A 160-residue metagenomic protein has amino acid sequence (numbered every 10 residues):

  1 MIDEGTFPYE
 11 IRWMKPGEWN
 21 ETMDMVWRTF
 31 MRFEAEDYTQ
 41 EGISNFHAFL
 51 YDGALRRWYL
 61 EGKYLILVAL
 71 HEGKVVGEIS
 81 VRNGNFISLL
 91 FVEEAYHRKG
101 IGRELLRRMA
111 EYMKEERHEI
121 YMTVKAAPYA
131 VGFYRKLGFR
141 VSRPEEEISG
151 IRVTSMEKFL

Functional and structural regions predicted by a protein language model:
Y9-D24: A short beta-loop-alpha structural element at the N-terminal edge of CoA-dependent acyl/N-acetyltransferase catalytic
W27-A54: Conserved GNAT-fold acetyl-CoA-binding loop/helix
D52-L67: A short helix-loop-beta-strand connector motif used in the catalytic cores of GNAT acetyltransferases and, in some
K63-G77, R82: Conserved beta-hairpin
I87-H97: A short, internal acetyl-CoA/4′-phosphopantetheine-binding micro-motif in the GNAT/acyltransferase core
R98-E111, K136: Conserved acetyl-CoA-binding loop-helix of GNAT-fold acetyltransferases
R103, P128-P144, S149-R152: Conserved active-site alpha-helix within GNAT-family acetyltransferase domains
M113-A126: Conserved GNAT acetyl-CoA-binding A-motif
